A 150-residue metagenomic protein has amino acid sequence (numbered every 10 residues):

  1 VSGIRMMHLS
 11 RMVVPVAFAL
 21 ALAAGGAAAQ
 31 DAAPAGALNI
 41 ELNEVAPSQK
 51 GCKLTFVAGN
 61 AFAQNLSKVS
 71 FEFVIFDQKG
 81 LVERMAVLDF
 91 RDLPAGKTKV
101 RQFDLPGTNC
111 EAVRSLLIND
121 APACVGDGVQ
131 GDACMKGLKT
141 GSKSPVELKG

Functional and structural regions predicted by a protein language model:
V1-S10: N-terminal secretory signal peptides that target proteins for export/translocation
V13-A23: Bacterial N-terminal signal peptides
A29-V57, K139-L148: Low-complexity, acidic Ser/Thr/Pro/Gly-rich terminal tails and inter-domain linkers that flank the onset of structured
A37, G107-G150: Terminal connector regions
N60-Q64, K79: Short, acidic/polar linear motifs in exposed loop/turn regions
Q64-K68, E83: Short acidic/proline- and small/hydrophobic-mixed sequence motifs that coincide with surface turns and coil-to-beta
F71-F73: Hydrophobic beta-strand segments
F76-R114: Intrinsically disordered, low-complexity Pro/Gly/Ser/Thr-rich segments with frequent PxxP/GP/PP motifs and embedded
